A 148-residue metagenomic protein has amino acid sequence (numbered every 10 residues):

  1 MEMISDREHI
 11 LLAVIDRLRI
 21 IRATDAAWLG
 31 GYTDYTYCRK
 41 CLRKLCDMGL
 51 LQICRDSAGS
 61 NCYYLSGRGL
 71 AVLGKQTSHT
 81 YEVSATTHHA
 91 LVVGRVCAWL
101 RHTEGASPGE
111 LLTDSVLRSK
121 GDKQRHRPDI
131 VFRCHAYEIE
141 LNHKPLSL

Functional and structural regions predicted by a protein language model:
M1-T80: Nuclease-adjacent, charged terminal/linker segments that flank catalytic cores
I15, I21, L91, L111-V116: Nucleic-acid endo/exonuclease domains
A23, G94-C97: Short, hydrophobic alpha-helix immediately C-terminal to the catalytic nucleophile
C54, S84-H88, C97, R101-L148: Active-site metal-binding core of divalent-cation-utilizing nuclease and nuclease-like domains
T77, H88-A90: Glycine-rich loops and low-complexity Gly/Arg-rich segments that provide flexible linkers or classic glycine-based
